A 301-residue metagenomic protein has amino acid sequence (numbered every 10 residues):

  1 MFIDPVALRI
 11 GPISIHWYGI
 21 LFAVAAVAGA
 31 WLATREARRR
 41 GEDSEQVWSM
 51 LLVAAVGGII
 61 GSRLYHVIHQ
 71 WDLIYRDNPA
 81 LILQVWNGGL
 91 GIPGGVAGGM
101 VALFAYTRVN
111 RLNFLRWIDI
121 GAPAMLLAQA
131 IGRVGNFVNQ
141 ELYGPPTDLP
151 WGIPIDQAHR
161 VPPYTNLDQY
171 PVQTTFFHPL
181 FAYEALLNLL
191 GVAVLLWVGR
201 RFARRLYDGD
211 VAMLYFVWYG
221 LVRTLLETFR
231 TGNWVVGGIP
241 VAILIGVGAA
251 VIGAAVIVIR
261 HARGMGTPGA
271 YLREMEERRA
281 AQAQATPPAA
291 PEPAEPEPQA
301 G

Functional and structural regions predicted by a protein language model:
M1-G301: A feature for loop-to-transmembrane-helix boundaries and adjacent hydrophobic helices in multi-pass integral membrane
